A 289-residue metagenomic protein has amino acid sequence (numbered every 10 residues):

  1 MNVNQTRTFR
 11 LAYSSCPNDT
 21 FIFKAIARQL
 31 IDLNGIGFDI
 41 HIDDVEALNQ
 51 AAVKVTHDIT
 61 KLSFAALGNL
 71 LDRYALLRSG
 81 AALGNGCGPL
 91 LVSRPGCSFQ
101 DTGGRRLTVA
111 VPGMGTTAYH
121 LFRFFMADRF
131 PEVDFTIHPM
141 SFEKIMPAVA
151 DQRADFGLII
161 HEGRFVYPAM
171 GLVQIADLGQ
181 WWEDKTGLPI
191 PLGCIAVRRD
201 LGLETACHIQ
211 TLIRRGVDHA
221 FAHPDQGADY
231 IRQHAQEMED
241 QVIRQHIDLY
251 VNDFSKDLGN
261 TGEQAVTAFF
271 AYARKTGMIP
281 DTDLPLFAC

Functional and structural regions predicted by a protein language model:
N4-R28, P89-F156, I160-E162, Q264: Bilobed "Venus flytrap"/periplasmic-binding protein-like clamshell domains and structurally analogous long
F9-R10, R73-A81, T108-V109: A structural signal for short loop-to-beta-strand junctions that line the ligand-binding cleft of periplasmic/secreted
N18-I22, I31-S63: Extracytoplasmic small-molecule ligand-binding "clamshell" domains of the periplasmic binding protein/Venus flytrap
I31-H41, M126-M140, I279-L284: A local structural motif
D44-E46, V55-G68, S141-F142, I159-F165: Beta->alpha turn/N-cap motifs
L76-F99, E183-D200: Hydrophobic/proline-rich hinge and linker segments of small-molecule sensing/allosteric domains, predominantly
M140-Q233: Pocket-lining segment of extracytoplasmic ligand-binding domains
G202-Y272: Secondary-structure end/capping motifs
